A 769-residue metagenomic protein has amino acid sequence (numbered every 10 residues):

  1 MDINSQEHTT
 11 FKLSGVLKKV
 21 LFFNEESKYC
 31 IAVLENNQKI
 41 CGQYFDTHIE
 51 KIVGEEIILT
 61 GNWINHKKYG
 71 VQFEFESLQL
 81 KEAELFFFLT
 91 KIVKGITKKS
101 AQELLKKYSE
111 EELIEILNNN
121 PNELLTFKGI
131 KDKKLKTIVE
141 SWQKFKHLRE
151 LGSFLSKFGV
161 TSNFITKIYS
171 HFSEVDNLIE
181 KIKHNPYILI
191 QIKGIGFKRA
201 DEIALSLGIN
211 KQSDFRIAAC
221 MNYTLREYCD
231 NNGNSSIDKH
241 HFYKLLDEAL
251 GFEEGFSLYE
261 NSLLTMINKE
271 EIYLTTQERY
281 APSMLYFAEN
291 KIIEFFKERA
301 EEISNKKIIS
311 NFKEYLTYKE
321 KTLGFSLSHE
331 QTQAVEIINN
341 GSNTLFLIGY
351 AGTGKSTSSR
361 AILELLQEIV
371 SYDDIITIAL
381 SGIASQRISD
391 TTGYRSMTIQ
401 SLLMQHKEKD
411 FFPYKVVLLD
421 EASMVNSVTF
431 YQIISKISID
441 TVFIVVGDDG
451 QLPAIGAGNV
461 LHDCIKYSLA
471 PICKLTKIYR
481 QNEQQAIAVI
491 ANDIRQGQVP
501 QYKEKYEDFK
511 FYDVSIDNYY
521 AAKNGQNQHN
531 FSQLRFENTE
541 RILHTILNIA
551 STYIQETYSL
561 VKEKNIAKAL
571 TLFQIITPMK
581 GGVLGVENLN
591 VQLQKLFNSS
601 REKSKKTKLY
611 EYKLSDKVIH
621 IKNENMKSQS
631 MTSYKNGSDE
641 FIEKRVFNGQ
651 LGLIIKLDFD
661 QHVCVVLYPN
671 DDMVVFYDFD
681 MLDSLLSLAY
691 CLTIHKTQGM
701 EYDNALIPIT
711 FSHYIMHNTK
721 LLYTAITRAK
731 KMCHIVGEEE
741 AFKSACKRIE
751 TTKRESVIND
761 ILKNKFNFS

Functional and structural regions predicted by a protein language model:
M1, N704, T710-S769: Helicase C-terminal subdomain and adjacent C-terminal extension
M1-T9: OB-fold nucleic-acid-binding modules
H8, Y29-V33, C41, I52-I57 (+2 more regions): Accessory alpha-helical DNA-binding modules that contact the DNA backbone or grooves
L13-L21, E25-I64, N426, V591-Y723 (+1 more regions): Conserved nucleotide-binding/hydrolysis modules and their immediate coupling elements across P-loop/ASCE NTPase motors
S156, A218, N222, R226-N231 (+1 more regions): Pre-P-loop entry segment of helicase/translocase ATPase cores
T332-K510: ASCE P-loop NTPase helicase motor core
Q333-I337, S342, K355, I362 (+3 more regions): Conserved helicase motor core of P-loop NTPases
D373, Y414, I439-V442, S468-C473 (+4 more regions): Short glycine-/polar-rich loops that comprise or flank the Walker A/P-loop and associated switch/sensor motifs
